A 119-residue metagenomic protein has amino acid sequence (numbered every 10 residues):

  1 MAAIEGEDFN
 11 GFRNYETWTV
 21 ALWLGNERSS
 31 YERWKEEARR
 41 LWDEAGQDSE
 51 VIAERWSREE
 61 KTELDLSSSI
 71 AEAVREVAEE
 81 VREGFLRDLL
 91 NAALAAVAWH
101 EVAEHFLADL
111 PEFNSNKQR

Functional and structural regions predicted by a protein language model:
M1-R119: Acidic interaction surfaces
